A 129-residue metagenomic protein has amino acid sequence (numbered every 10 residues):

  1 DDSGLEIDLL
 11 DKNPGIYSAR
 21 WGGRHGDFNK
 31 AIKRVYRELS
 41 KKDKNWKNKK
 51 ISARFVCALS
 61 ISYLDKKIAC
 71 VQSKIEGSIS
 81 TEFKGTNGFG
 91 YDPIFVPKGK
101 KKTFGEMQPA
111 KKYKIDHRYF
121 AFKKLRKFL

Functional and structural regions predicted by a protein language model:
D1-L129: Anionic-ligand binding patches
